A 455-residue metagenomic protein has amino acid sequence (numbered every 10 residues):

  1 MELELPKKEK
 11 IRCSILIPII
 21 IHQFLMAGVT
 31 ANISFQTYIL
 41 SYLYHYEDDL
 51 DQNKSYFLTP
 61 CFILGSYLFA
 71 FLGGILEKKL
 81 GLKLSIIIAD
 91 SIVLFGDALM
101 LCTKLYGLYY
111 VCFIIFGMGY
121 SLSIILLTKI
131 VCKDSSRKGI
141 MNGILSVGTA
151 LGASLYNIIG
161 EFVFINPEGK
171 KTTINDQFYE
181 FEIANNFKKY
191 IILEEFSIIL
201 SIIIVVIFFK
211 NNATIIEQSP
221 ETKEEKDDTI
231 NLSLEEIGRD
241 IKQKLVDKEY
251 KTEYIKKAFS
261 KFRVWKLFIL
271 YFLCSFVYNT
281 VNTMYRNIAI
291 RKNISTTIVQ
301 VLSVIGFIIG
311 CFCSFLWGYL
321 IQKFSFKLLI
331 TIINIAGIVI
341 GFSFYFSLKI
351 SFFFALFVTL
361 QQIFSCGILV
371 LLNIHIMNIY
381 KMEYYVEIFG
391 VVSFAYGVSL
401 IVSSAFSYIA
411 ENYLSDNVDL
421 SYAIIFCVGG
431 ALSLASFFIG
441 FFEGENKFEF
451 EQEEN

Functional and structural regions predicted by a protein language model:
I11-A31, S260-Y278, T359-L360: Pair of pore-lining "gating" transmembrane helices in MFS-fold secondary transporters
N32-S34, I39, K261-F312, W317 (+1 more regions): Extracytoplasmic gate region of multi-pass secondary transporters
F69-G81, S314-S325, E411: Helix-to-loop junctions at the C-terminal end of transmembrane segments in multipass secondary transporters
F69-V93, D97-Y106: Conserved MFS/SLC helix-loop-helix module at the cytosolic interface between two early adjacent transmembrane helices
G107-L122, F353-G367: Hydrophobic core of transmembrane alpha-helices in multi-pass small-molecule transporters, especially MFS/SLC-type
L122-S135, M141, G367-Y380: Intracellular juxtamembrane helix-capping segments at the cytosolic ends of symmetry-related transmembrane helices
R137-I165, G390-S403: Glycine-rich segments within core transmembrane alpha-helices of 12-TM secondary carriers
S325-H375: C-terminal transmembrane helical hairpin of 12-TM major facilitator-type secondary transporters
